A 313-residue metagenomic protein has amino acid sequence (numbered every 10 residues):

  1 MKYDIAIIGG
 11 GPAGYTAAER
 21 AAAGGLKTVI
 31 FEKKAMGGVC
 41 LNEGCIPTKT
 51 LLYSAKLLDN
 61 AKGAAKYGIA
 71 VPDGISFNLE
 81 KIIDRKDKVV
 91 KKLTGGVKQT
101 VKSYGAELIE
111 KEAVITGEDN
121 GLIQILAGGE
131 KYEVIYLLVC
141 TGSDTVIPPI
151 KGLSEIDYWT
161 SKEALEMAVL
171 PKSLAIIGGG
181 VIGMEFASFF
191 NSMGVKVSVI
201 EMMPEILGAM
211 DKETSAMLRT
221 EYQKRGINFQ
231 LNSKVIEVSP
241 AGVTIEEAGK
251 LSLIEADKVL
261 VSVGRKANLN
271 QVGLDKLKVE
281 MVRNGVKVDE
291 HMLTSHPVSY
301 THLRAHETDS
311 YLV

Functional and structural regions predicted by a protein language model:
M1-G10, K172-I177: Beta1/beta-strand and adjacent pyrophosphate-binding region of the FAD-binding site in flavoprotein oxidoreductases
K2-Y3, E19-L26, F31-L170, M203-L207 (+3 more regions): Glycine-rich flavin
I5-V29, F186-N191: N-terminal Rossmann-like FAD-binding beta1-loop-alpha1 element of flavoenzymes
G10, T141-G142, V263-G264: Glycine-rich, N-terminal phosphate-binding loop of Rossmann-like dinucleotide-binding domains
G128-E130, V235, E246-S252: A structured beta-alpha segment of the ubiquitous adenosine-cofactor-binding alpha/beta core
S154-L170, L253-R304, S310: FAD-site-proximal beta/loop scaffold in flavoenzymes
V169-M202: Rossmann-like NAD(P)H-binding beta-loop-alpha module
